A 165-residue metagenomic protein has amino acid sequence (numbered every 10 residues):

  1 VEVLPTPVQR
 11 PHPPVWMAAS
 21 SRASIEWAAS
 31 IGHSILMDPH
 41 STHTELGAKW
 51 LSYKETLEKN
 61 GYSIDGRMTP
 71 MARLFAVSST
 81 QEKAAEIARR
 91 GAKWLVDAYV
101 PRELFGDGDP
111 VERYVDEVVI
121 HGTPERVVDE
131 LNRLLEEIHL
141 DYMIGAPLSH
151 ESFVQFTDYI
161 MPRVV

Functional and structural regions predicted by a protein language model:
V1-V165: Active-site-adjacent structural elements that line small-molecule/cofactor binding pockets in enzymes
